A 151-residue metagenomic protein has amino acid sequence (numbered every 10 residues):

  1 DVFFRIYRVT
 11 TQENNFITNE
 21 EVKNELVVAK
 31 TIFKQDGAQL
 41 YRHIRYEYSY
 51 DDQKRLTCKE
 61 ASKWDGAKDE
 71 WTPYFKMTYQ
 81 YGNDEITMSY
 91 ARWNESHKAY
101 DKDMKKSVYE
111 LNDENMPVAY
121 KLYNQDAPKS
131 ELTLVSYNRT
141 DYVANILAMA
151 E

Functional and structural regions predicted by a protein language model:
D1-E151: Buried hydrophobic residues that stabilize the cores of well-folded domains
